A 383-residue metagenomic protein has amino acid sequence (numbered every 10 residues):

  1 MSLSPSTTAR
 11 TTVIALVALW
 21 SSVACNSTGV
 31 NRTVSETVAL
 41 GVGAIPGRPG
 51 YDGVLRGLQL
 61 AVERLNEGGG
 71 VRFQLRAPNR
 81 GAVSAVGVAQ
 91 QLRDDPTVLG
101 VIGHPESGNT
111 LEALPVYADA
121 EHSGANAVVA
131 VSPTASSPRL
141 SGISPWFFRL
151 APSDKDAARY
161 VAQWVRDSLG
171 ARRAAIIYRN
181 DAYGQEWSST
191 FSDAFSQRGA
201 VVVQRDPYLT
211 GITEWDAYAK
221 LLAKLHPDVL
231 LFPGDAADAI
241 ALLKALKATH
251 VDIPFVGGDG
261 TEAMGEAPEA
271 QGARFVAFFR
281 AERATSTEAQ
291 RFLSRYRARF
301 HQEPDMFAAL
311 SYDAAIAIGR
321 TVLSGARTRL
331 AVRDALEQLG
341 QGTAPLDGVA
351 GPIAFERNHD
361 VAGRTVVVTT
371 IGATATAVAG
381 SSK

Functional and structural regions predicted by a protein language model:
S2-P5, T12-K383: Extracytosolic ligand-binding ectodomains
